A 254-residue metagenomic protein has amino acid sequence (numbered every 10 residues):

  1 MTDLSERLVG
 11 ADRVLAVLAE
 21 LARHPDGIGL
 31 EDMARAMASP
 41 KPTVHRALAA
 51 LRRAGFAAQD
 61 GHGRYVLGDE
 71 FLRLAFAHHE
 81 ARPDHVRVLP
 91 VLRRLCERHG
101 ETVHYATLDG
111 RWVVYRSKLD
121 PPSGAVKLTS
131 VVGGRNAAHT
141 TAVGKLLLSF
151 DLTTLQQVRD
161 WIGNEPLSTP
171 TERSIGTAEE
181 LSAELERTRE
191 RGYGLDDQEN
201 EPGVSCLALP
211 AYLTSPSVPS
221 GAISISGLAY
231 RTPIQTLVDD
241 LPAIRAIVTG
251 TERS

Functional and structural regions predicted by a protein language model:
M1-H85, T249-S254: N-terminal helix-turn-helix
E20, A36, R87-R98, H104 (+3 more regions): Amphipathic alpha-helical regulatory segments at dimerization interfaces that relay allosteric signals between sensory
A22, L148, L152, P242-R253: Short amphipathic alpha-helical signal-transduction/dimerization elements
A57-A58, Y105-A106, A211: A structural signal for short hydrophobic beta-strand segments in well-ordered beta-sheet cores
G61, D109, L213: A cytosolic small-molecule/anion-sensing beta-strand core signal
V66-G163: Amphipathic alpha-helical effector-binding/dimerization core of metabolite-sensing transcriptional regulators
A137-A138, K145-F150, L155-R159, S168-T169 (+2 more regions): Regulatory sensory and allosteric helical modules in signal-transduction proteins and certain transcription factors
R173-V248: Extended hydrophobic
